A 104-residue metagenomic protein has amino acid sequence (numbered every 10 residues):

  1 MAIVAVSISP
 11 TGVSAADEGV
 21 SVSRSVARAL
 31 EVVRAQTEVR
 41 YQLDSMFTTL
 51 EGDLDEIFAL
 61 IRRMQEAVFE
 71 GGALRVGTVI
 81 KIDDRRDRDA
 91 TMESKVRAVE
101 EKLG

Functional and structural regions predicted by a protein language model:
M1-G104: Charge-rich, low-complexity N-terminal segments
